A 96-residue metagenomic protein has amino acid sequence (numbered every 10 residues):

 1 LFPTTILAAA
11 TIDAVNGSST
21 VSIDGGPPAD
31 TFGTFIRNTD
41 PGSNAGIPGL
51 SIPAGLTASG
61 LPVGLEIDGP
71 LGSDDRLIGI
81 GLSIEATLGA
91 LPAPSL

Functional and structural regions predicted by a protein language model:
L1-N44, P92-S95: Serine-dependent amide/ester hydrolase catalytic core
S43-L96: Structural helix-boundary/capping segments
